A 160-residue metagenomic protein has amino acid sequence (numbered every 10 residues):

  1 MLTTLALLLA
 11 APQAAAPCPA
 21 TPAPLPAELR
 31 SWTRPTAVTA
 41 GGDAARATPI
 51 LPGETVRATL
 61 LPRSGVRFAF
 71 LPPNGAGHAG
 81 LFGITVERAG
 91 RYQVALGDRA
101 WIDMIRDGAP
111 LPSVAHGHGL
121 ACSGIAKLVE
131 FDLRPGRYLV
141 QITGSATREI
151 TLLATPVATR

Functional and structural regions predicted by a protein language model:
M1-L2, V94: A detector of low-complexity, intrinsically disordered, Ser/Thr/Gly/Pro/Ala-rich segments
L2-P12: Sec-dependent N-terminal signal peptides
A14-R160: Acidic, Ser/Thr/Pro
